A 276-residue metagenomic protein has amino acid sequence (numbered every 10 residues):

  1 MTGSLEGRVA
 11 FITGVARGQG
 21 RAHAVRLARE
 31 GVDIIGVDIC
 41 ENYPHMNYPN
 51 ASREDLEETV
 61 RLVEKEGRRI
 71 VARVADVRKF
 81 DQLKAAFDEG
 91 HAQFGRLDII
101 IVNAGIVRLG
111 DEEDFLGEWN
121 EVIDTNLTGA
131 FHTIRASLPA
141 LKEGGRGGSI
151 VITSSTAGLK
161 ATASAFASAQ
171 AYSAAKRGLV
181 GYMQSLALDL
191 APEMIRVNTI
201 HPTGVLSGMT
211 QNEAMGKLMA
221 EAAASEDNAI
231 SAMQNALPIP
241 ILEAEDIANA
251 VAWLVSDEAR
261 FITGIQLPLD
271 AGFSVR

Functional and structural regions predicted by a protein language model:
G3-E41: Canonical Rossmann dinucleotide-binding motif of NAD(H)/NADP(H)-dependent dehydrogenases/reductases, specifically
N50-E57, I106-N120, A163-S168, Q211: Conserved mid-core segment of classical short-chain dehydrogenase/reductases
A85-A92, G110-D111, G117-D124: Active-site Tyr-X3-Lys motif and surrounding loop/helix of classical short-chain dehydrogenase/reductase
D98, I106, L116-I134, V151 (+1 more regions): Catalytic Tyr-X3-Lys loop
T125-G145, G158, A187-L188, P192 (+1 more regions): Amphipathic alpha-helical dimer-interface segment in Rossmann-like NAD(P)H-dependent oxidoreductases
K142, V151-G178, M183-P192, G204-L206: Catalytic loop of short-chain dehydrogenase/reductase
A191, R196, I262-G264: Short, small/polar-rich loop/turn modules that mediate ligand/substrate recognition or access, typified
P238-P240, A252, T263-R276: Short C-terminal tail/terminal secondary-structure segment of NAD(P)H-dependent dehydrogenase/reductase domains
